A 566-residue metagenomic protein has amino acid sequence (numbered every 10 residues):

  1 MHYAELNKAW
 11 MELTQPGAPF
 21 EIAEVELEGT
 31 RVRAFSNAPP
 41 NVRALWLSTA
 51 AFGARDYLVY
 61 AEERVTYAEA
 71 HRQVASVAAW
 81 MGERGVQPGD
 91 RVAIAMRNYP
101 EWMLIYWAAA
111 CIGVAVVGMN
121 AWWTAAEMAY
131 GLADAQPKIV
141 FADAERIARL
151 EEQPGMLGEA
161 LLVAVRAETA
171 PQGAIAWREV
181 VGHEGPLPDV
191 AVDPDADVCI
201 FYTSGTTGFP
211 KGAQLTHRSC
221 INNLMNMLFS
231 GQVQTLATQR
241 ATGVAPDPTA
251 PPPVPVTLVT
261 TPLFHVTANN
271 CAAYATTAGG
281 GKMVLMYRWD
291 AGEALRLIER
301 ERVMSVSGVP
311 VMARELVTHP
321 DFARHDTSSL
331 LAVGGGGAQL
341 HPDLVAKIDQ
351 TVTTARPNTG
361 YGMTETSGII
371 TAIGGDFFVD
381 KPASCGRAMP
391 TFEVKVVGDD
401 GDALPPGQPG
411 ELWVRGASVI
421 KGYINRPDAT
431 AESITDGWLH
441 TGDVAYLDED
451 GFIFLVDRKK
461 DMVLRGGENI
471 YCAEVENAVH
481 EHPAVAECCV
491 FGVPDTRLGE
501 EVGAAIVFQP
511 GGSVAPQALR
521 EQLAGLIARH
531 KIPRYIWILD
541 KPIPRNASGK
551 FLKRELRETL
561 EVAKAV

Functional and structural regions predicted by a protein language model:
M1-A18, E83-R84, C111-E179, P510-G512: Structural core segment of the AMP-binding/adenylate-forming
A34-A38, A54-Y99, M103-W107, T124-A129 (+1 more regions): Conserved AMP-binding/adenylate-forming core of the ANL superfamily
T66-A68, V198-L228, Q232-A237: Conserved AMP-binding A3 loop
W123, A129, V140-A142, V306 (+7 more regions): AMP-binding/adenylate-forming catalytic core of the ANL superfamily
E184-Y202, F209, D247-V256: Conserved pre-ATP/AMP-binding loop-to-beta segment of ANL
I221-T260, F264-M304, H319: Conserved AMP-binding/adenylation subdomain of ANL enzymes
A278-G281, R300-S307, V317-D380, E393: Gly/Ser/Thr-rich phosphate-binding loop
R387-T391, D400-E432, E468-I470: Conserved ATP/PPi-binding loop(s) of AMP-dependent carboxylate-activating enzymes
